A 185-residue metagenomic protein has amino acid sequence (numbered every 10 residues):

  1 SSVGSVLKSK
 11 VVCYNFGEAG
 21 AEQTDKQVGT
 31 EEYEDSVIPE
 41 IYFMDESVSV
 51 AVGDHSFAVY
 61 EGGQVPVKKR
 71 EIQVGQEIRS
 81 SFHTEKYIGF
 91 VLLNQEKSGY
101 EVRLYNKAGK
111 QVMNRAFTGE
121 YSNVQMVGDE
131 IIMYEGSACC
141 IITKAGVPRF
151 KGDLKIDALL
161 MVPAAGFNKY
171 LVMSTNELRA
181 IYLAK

Functional and structural regions predicted by a protein language model:
S1-S5, V11, E40-G53, F57-V59 (+3 more regions): Short beta-strand elements that form the blades of beta-propeller/WD-repeat-like and other beta-sheet-rich scaffold
V6-Y33, G53-V74, E96-F117, A138-K155 (+1 more regions): Surface-exposed loop/turn elements that mediate protein-protein interactions on large endomembrane-trafficking
V28-E46, Q73-E85, A116-D129, I156-K169: Repeated scaffold domains used in trafficking and secretory/extracellular systems, primarily beta-propellers
G63-V65, Q76-S80, Y87-V91: C-terminal amphipathic alpha-helical segment
